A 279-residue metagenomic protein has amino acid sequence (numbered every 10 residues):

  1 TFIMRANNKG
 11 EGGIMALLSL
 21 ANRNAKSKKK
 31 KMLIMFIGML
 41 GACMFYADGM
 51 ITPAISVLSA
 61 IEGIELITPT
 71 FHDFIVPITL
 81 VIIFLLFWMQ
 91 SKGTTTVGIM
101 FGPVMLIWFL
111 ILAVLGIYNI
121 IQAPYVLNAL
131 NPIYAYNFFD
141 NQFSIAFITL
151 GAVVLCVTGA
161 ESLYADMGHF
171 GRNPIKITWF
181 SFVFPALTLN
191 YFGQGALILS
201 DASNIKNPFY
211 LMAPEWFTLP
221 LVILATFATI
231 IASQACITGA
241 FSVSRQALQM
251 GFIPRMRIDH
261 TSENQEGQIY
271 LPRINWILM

Functional and structural regions predicted by a protein language model:
T1-M279: The structured alpha-helical core of multi-pass membrane proteins
